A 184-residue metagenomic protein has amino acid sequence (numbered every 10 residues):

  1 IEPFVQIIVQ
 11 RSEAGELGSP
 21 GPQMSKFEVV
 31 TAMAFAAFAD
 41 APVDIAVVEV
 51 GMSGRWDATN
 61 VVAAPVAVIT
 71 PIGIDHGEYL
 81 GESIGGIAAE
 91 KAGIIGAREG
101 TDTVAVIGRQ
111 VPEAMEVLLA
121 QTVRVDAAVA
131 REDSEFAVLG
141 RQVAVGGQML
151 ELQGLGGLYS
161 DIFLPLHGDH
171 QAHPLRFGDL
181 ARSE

Functional and structural regions predicted by a protein language model:
I1-V62, I74, E78-G81, G86: ATP-dependent carboxylate-amine ligase catalytic core
P3-Q10, D40-V43, A92-G96, A120-A128 (+1 more regions): Generic secondary-structure signature for well-ordered alpha-helical cores
I7-G18, I69, G156-L164: Glycine/charged-rich beta-loop-alpha catalytic/anionic-binding loops adjacent to active sites
E28-P42, V62-G73, P112-V117, F163-E184: A conserved, hydrophobic alpha-helical segment in the catalytic core of large ATP/adenylate-utilizing enzymes
G51-D126: Conserved catalytic-core segment of NTP-binding enzymes
V62-V66, G146-E151: Short, flexible, mixed-charge acidic loops at enzyme active sites
G108-P112, Q121-A144, F163-D169: Beta-strand->loop->alpha-helix junctions that form or flank phosphate-binding loops in nucleotide-handling enzymes
A130-G140, A144-G147, G154, L158 (+2 more regions): Gly/charged, well-structured mid-domain segments that form the phosphate/adenylate-handling core of ATP-dependent
